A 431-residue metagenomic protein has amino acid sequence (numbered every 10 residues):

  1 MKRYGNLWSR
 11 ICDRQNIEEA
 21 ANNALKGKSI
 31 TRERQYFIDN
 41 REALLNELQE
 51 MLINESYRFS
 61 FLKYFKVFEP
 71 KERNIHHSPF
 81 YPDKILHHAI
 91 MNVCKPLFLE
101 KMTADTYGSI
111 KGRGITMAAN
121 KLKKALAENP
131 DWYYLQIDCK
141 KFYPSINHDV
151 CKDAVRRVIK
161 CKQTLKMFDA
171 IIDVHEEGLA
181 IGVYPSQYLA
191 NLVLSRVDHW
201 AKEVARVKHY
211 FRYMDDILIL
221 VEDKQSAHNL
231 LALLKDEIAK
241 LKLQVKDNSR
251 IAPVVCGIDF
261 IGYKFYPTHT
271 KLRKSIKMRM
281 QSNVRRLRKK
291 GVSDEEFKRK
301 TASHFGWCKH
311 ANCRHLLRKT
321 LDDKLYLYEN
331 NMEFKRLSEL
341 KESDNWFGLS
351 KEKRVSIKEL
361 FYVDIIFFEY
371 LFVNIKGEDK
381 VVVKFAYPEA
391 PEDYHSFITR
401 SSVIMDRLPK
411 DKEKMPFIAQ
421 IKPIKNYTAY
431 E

Functional and structural regions predicted by a protein language model:
M1-Y133, C139-L179: Conserved pre-catalytic core of RNA-dependent polymerases
G5, P79, H88, I171-V174 (+2 more regions): Right-hand nucleic-acid polymerase module
R32, K71, D138, G182 (+4 more regions): Residue-level detector of functionally special positions within alpha-helical transmembrane segments of multi-pass
L44, M51-L52, A104-D105, N120 (+7 more regions): Conserved polymerase palm-domain catalytic core
K235-L243: A common structural junction motif
L327-P388, Q420, K425-E431: OB-fold ssDNA-binding interfaces and closely related basic DNA-contact patches used across DNA replication/repair
K358, S402-Q420: Short nucleic-acid-contacting surface segments enriched for D/E, G, S/T with interspersed K/R
D393-I398: A short macromolecule-binding patch
